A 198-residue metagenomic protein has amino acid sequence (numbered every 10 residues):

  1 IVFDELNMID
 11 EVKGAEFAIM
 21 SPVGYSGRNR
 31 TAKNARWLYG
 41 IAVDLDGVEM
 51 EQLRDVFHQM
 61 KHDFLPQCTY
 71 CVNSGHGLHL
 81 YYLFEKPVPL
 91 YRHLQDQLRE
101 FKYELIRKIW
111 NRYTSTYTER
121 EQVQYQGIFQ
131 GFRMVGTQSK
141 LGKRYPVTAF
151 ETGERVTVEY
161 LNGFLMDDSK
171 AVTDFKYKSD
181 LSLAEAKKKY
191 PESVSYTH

Functional and structural regions predicted by a protein language model:
I1-L78, F84-E100, E104: Signature for HUH/AEP ssDNA processing cores
Y113-Y190: Catalytic "initiation/cleavage/transfer" segments centered on a nucleophilic residue and adjacent nucleic-acid-engaging
S193-V194: Short, compositionally biased segments
T197-H198: Conserved small/polar residues in nucleotide/adenosyl-binding loops
